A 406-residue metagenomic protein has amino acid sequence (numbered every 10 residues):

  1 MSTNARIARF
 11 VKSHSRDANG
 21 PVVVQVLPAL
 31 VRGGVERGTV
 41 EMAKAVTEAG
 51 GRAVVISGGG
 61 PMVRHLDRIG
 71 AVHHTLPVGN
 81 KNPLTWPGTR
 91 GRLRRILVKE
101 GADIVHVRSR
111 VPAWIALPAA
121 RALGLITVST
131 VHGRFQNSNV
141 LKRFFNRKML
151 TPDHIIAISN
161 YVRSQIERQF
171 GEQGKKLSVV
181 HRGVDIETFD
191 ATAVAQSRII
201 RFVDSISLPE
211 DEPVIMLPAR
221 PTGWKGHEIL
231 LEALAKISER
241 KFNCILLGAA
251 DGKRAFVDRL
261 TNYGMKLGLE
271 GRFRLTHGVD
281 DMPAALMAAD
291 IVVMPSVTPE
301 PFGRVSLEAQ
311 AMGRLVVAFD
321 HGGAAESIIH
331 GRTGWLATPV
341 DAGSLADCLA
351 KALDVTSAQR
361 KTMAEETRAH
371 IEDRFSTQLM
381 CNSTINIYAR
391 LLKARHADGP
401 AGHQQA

Functional and structural regions predicted by a protein language model:
G33-E41, P213, L217-K236, D258 (+2 more regions): A conserved mid-protein helix/loop that constitutes part of the nucleotide-sugar donor-binding site
G50-R52, V203-S205, P209-P213, H227 (+1 more regions): A conserved nucleotide-sugar
V55, L315-A318, I328: Short hydrophobic beta-strand element within catalytic cores of glycosyltransferases and related nucleotide-activated
V107-A113, V131: Short His-centered aromatic/hydrophobic patch
R121, T127-I158, S164, G171-E172: A conserved, positively charged/aromatic
Y161, G183: Carbohydrate-associated surface elements
P213, K351, A358-R374, S383-N386: A short, well-ordered alpha-helix in the C-terminal region of glycosyltransferases
H330-G331, W335-G343, A350-S357: Conserved acidic donor-binding segment of nucleotide-sugar-dependent glycosyltransferases
